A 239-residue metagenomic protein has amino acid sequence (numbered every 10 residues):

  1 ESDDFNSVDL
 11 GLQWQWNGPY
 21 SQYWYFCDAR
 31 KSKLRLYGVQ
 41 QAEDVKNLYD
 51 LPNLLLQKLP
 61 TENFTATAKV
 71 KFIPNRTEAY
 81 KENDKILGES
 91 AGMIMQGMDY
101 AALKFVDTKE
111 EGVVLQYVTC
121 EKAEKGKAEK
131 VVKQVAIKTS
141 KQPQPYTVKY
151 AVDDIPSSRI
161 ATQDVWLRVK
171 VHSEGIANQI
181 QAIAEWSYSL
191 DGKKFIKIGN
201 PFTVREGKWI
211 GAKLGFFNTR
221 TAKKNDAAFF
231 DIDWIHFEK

Functional and structural regions predicted by a protein language model:
E1-K239: Extracellular glycan-recognition regions
